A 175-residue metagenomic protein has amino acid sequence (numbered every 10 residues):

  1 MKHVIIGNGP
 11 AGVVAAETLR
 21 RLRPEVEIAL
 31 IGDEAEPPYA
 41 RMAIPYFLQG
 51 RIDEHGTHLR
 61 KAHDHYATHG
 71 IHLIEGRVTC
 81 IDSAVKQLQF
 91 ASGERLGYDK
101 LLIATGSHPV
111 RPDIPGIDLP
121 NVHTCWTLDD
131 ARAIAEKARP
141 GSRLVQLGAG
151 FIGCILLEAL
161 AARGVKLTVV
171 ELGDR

Functional and structural regions predicted by a protein language model:
M1-I71, E158-R175: Beta1-alpha1 glycine-rich phosphate/pyrophosphate-binding loop at the start of Rossmann-like nucleotide-binding domains
H3-V4, L59-L147, T168: FAD-binding core/adjacent interface of flavoenzyme oxidoreductases
G9-V13, A35, S107-P109, D129 (+1 more regions): Residue-level detector of alpha-helix initiation sites
E25, G141-L144, F151, G164: A general structural motif
L128-D130, G150-I152, G173-R175: Short acidic/polar capping segments at secondary-structure boundaries
F151-A159: Mid-domain beta-loop-alpha active-site segment that forms a flexible, acidic cofactor/metal-binding surface
